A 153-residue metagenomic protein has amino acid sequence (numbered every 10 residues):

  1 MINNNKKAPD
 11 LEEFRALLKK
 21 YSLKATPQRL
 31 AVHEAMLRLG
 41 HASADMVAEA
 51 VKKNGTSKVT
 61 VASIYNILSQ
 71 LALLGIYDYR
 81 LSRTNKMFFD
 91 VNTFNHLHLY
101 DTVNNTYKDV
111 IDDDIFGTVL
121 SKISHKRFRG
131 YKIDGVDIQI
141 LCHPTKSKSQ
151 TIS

Functional and structural regions predicted by a protein language model:
I2-H33: Short alpha-helical segments that sit at the start of domains
S22-L23, M36-L39, N54-G55: Short helix-capping/hinge SLiMs at alpha-helix to coil transitions
A25, L39-M46: Short capping segments at the starts of secondary-structure elements
H33-E34, E49: A cross-family signal for key residues in well-ordered alpha-helices that form functional helical elements
D45-T56: DNA-recognition alpha helix
I64-L74: Basic amphipathic alpha-helical segments that dock to polyanions
I76-S153: Non-DNA-binding regulatory cores of transcription-related proteins, predominantly C-terminal effector-binding
